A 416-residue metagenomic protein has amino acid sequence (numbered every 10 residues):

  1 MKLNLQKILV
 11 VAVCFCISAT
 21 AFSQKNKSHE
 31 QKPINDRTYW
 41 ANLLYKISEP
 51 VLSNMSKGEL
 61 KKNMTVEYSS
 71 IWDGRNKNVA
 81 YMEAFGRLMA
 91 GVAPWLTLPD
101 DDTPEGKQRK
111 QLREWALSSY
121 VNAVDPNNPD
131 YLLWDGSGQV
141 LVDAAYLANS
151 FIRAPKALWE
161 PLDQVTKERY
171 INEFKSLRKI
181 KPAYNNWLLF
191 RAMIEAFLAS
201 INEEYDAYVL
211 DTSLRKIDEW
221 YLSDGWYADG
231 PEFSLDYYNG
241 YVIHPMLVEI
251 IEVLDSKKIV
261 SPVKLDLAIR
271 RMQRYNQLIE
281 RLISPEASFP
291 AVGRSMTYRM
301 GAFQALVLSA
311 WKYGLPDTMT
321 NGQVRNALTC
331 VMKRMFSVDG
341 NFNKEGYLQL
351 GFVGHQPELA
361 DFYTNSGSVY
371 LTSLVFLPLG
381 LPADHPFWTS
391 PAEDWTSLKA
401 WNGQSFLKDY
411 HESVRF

Functional and structural regions predicted by a protein language model:
M1-S28: Bacterial Sec-dependent N-terminal signal peptides
Q24-A84, A90, P94, E114-V121: Low-complexity, Ser/Thr/Pro/Gly-enriched N-terminal "stalk/linker" regions
S53-N76, V124-P129, V331-F416: CBM-like carbohydrate-recognition segments
Y81, V92-W95, R109-I269, R281-Q304 (+1 more regions): Aromatic-lined, polymer-binding surfaces characteristic of secreted/periplasmic polysaccharide-degrading enzymes
G91, F233-L350, P357-D384: Long, repeat-rich segments with strong aromatic
P104-E105: Long, charge-dense tracts
